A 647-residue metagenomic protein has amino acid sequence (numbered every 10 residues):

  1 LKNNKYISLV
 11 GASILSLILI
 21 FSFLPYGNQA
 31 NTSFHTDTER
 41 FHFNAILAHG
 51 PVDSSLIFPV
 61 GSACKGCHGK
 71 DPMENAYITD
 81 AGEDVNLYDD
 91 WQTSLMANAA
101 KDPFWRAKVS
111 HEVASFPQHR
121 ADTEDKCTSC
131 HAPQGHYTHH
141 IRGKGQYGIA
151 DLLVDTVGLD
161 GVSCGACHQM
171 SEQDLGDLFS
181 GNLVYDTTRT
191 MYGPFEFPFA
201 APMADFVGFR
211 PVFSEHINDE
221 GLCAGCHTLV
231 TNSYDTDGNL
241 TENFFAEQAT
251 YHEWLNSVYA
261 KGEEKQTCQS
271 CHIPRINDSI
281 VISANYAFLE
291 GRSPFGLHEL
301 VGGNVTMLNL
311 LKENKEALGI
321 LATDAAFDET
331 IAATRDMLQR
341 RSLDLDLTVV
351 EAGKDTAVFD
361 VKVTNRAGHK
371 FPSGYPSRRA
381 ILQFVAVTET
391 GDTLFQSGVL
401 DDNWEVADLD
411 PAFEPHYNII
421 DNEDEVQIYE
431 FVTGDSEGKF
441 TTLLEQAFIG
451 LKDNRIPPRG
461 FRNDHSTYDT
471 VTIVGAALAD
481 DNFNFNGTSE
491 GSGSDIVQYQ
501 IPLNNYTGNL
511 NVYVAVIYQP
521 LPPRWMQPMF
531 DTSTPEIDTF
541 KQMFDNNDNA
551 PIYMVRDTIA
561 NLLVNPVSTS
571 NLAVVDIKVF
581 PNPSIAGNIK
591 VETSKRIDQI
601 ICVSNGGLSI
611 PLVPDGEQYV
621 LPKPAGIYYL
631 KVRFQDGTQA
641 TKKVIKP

Functional and structural regions predicted by a protein language model:
L1-T32, P566-T569: Bacterial Sec-dependent N-terminal signal peptides
F34-L47, M73-E112, K144-D481, N486-N504 (+1 more regions): Primarily the internal scaffold of c-type cytochrome electron-transfer domains, especially repeated/multiheme c-type
K354-V358, N582-K590: Short coil/turn motif common to extracellular beta-sandwich-like domains
S377-R378, T593-D598: Short proline/glycine-enriched turn/loop motifs at strand-loop junctions of beta-rich domains
Y506, L621-G626: Surface-exposed, short loops/turns at beta-strand junctions within beta-sandwich domains
N561-F580, A586: Residue-level detector of functionally pivotal "anchor" positions at catalytic/ligand-binding pockets or at interdomain
S609, A625-P647: C-terminal tail/sorting-segment detector
I610-D615: Short beta-strand segments within Ig-like beta-sandwich modules, predominantly Fibronectin type-III
